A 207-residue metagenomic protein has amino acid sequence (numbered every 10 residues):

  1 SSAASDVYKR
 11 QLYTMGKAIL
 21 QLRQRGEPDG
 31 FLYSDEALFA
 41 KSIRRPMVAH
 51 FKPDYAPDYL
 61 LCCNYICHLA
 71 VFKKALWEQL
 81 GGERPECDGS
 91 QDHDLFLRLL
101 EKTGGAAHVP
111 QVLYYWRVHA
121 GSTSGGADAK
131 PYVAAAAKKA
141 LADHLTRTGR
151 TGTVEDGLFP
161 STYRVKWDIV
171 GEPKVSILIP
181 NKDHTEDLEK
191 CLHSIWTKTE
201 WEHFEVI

Functional and structural regions predicted by a protein language model:
S1-Y8: Short, small-residue-biased leader/transition segments that mark boundaries at the very start of proteins
R10-M47, H119: Conserved donor NDP-sugar-binding/catalytic core segment of glycosyltransferases
R45-A75, C87-D88: A recurrent flexible, glycine/aromatic-enriched loop bordering the glycosyltransferase active site that acts as
G81-L97, Y132: Donor nucleotide-sugar recognition loop
P85-C87, L97-Y115, G121, K139-G157 (+2 more regions): Catalytic donor-sugar/metal-binding loop of nucleotide-sugar-dependent glycosyltransferases
D94, P173-L178, E205: Cell-envelope/extracellular polymer assembly enzymes that use nucleotide-activated donors
I179-K190, W201: Active-site beta-to-alpha loop of glycosyltransferases that engages the nucleotide-sugar donor
H193-H203: Short, acidic, metal-binding catalytic loop of nucleotide-sugar glycosyltransferases
